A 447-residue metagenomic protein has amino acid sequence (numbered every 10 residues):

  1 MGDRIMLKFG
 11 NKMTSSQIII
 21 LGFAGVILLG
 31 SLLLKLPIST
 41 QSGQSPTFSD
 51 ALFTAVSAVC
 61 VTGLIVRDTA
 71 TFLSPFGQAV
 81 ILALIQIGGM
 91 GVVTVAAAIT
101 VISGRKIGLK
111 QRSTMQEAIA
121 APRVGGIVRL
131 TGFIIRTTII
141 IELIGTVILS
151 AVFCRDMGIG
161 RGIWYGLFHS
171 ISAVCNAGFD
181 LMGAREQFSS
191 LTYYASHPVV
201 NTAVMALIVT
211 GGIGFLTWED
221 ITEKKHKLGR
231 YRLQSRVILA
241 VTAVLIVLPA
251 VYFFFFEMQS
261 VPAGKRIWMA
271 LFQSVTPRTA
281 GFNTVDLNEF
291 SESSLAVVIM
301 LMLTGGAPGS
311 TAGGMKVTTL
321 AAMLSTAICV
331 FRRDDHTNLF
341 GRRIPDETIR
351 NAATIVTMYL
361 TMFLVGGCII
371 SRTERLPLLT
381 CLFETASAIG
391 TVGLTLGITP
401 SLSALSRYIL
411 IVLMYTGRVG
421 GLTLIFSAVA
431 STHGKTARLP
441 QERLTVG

Functional and structural regions predicted by a protein language model:
M1-G447: Membrane-proximal intracellular helices of multi-pass ion channels
